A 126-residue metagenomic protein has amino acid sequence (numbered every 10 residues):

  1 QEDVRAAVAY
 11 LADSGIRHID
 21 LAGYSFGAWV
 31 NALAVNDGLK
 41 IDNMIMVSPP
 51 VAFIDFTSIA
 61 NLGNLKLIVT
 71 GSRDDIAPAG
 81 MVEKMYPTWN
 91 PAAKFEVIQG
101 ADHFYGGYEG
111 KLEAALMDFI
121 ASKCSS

Functional and structural regions predicted by a protein language model:
Q1-S14: Alpha/beta-hydrolase active-site loop
G23-N31: Gly/Ala-rich beta-loop-alpha elbow adjacent to hydrolase catalytic centers
K40-V51: A conserved short beta-strand
L62-G63, L67-T70, D74: Short beta-strand/loop motif that positions the catalytic acidic residue of the alpha/beta-hydrolase fold
N64, P78-Y86: Short alpha-helix in the alpha/beta-hydrolase fold that links the catalytic acid
S72-A77, H103-F104: Acidic catalytic loop of the alpha/beta-hydrolase fold
T88-F104: Catalytic histidine neighborhood in serine/cysteine hydrolases with alpha/beta-hydrolase-type architecture
A101-E113: Catalytic histidine-centered segment of alpha/beta-hydrolase-like enzymes
